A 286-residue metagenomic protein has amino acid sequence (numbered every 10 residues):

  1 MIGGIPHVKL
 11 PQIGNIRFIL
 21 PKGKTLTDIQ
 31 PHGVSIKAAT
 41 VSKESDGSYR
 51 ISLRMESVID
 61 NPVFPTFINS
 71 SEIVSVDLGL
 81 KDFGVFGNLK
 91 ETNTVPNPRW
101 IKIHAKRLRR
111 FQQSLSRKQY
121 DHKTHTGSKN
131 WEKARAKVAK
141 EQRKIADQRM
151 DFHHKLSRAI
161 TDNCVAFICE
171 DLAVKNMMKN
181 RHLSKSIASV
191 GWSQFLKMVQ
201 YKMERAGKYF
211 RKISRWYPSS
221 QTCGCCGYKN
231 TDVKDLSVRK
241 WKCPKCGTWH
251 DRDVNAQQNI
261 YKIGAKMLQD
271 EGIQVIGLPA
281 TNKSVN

Functional and structural regions predicted by a protein language model:
M1-E44: Acidic carboxylate diad motif detector
S45-N286: Positively charged, helix-rich recognition surfaces that bind polyanionic ligands
